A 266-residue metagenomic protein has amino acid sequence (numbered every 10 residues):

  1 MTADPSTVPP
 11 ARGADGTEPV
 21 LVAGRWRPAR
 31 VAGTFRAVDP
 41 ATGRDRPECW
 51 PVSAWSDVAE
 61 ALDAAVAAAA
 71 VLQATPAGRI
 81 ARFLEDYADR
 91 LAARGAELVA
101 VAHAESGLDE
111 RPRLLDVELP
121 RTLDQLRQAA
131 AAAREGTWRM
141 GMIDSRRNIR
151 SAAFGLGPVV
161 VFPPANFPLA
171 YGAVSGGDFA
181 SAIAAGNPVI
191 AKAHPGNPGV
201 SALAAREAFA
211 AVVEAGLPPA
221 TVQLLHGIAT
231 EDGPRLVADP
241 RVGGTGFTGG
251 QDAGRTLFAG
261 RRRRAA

Functional and structural regions predicted by a protein language model:
T2-R147: N-terminal Rossmann-like NAD(P)+-binding subdomain of aldehyde/semialdehyde dehydrogenases
T137-A266: Rossmann-like NAD(P) dinucleotide-binding subdomain of oxidoreductase/dehydrogenase enzymes
